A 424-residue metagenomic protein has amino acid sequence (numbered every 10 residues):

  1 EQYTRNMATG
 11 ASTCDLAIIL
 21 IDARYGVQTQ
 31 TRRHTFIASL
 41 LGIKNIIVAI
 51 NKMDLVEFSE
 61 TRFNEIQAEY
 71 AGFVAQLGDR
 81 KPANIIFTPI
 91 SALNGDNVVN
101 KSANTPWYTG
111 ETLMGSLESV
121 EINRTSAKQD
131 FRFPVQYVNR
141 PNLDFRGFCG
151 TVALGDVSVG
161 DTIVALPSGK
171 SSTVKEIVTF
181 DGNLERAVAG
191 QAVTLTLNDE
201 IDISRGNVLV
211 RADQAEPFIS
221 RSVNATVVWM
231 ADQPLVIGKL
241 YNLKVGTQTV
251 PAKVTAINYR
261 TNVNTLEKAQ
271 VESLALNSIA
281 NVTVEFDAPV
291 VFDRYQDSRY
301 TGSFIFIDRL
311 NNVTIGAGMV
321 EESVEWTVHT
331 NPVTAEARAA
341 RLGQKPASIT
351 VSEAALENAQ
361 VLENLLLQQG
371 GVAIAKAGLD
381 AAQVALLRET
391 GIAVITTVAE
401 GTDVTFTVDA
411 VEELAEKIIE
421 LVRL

Functional and structural regions predicted by a protein language model:
E1-T4, A11-T35, I43-N64, V394: Conserved Switch II/interswitch segment of TRAFAC-class P-loop GTPases
E1-T4, Q28-R32, L40-I43, E60-A68 (+8 more regions): Amphipathic alpha-helical transducer elements in NTP-driven molecular machines
M7, I18, A38, N51 (+8 more regions): Residue-level signature of catalytic and energy-coupling elements of molecular machines, predominantly ATP/GTP-dependent
T9-T13, Q30, S39-G42, R80 (+3 more regions): Conserved catalytic network of the ASCE P-loop NTPase/AAA+ motor domain
V56-T125, V411: Canonical P-loop GTPase G-domain recognition
L93, Y108-C149, V164, S171 (+1 more regions): Accessory interdomain/linker segments of ATP-dependent helicases and helicase-like nucleic-acid enzymes that mediate
N142-S348, S352-A354: C-terminal effector/interaction modules appended to NTPase cores
M319-L424: Glycine-rich phosphate-binding loop of ATP-dependent small-molecule kinases
